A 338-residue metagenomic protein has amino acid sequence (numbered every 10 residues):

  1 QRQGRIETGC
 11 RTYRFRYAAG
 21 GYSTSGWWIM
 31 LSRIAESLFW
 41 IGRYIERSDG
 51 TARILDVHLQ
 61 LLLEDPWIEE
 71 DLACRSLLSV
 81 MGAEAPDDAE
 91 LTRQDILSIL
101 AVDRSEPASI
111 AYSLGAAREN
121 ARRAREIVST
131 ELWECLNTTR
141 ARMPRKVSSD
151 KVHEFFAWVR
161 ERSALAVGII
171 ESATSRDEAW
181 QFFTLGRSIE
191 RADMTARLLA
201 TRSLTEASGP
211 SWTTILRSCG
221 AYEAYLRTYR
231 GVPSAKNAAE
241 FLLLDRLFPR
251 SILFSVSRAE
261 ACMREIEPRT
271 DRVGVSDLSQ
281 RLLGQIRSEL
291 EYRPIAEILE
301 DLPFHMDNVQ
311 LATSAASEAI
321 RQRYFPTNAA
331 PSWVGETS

Functional and structural regions predicted by a protein language model:
R2: Cationic, low-complexity basic patches in intrinsically disordered or flexible, solvent-exposed regions
R5, C10-I29: Short, Lys/Arg-enriched N-terminal segments with co-localized hydrophobic residues within the first ~10-30 amino acids
G26-S338: Alpha-helical transmembrane segments and their helix-helix packing motifs
